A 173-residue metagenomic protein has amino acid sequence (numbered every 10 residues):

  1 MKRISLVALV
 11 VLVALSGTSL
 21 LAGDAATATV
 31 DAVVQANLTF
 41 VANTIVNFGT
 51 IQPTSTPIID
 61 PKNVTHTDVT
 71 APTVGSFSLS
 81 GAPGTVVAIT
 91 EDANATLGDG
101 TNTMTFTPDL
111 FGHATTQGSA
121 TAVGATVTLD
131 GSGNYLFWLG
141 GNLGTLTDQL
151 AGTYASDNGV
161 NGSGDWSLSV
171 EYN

Functional and structural regions predicted by a protein language model:
M1-I4: Positively charged n-region of N-terminal signal peptides that target proteins for export
A8-S16: Bacterial N-terminal signal peptides
L21-G98, G124-N173: N-terminal small/polar-rich segments of proteins
T90, T103-D109: Surface patches in mature domains of proteins
D109-S132: Extracellular beta-sheet repeat scaffolds used for adhesion and glycan interaction
